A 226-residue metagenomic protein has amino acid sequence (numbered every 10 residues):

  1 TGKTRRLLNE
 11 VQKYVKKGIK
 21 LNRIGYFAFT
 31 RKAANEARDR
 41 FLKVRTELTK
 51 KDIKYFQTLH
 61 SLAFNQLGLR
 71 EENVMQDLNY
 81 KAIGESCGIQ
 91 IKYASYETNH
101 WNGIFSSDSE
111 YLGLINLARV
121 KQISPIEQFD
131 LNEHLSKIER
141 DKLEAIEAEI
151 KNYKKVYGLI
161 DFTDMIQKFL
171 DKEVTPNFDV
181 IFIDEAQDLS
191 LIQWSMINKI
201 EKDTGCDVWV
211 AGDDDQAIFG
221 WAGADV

Functional and structural regions predicted by a protein language model:
T1-N73: P-loop NTPase Walker
T1-R5, F29-K32, Q187-V226: Conserved helicase motor core of SF1/SF2 NTP-dependent helicases
R6, R23, S95-F182, L191-M196 (+2 more regions): Accessory N-terminal region flanking or inserted into the helicase ATPase core in nucleic-acid motor proteins
N35-R38, T163, V226: Short, surface-exposed alpha-helical segments at coil->helix boundaries
A37-F41, Q66-R70, F169, Q193 (+2 more regions): Short, flexible helix/strand-to-coil boundary loops that buttress conserved ligand/catalytic motifs in alpha/beta
D52, L59-I89, I166-D171: Conserved P-loop NTPase motor core of helicases/translocases
V74-W101, T204-A217: Conserved phosphoryl-transfer catalytic core
